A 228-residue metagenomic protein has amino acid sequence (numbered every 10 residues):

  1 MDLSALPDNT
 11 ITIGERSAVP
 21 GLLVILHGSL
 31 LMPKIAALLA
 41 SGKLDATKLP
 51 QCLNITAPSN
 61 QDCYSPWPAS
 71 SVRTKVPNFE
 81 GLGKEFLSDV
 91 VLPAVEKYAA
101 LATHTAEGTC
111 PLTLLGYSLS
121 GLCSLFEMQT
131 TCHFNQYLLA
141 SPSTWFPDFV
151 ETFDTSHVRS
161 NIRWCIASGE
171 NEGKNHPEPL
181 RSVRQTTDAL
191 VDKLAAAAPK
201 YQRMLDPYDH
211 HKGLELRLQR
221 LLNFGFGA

Functional and structural regions predicted by a protein language model:
M1-R16: N-terminal cap/lid segment of alpha/beta-hydrolase-fold proteins
P7, A18-T105: Serine-hydrolase catalytic machinery in alpha/beta-hydrolase-like enzymes
H27, C165-L180: Conserved strand-to-loop "acid loop" that flanks and positions the catalytic carboxylate
A37-S41, L122-C123, P147-H157: Alpha-helical scaffolding within the catalytic cores of extracellular/periplasmic polymer-degrading hydrolases
A57, L138-F146, G169-E172: Active-site nucleophile loop of the alpha/beta-hydrolase fold
L101-S118, Y137: Alpha/beta-hydrolase fold nucleophile elbow
G121-T131: Short glycine-enriched nucleophile-adjacent loop and the immediately C-terminal alpha-helix near the catalytic center
C165-E170, R184-A228: C-terminal catalytic histidine-bearing segment of alpha/beta-hydrolase fold enzymes
